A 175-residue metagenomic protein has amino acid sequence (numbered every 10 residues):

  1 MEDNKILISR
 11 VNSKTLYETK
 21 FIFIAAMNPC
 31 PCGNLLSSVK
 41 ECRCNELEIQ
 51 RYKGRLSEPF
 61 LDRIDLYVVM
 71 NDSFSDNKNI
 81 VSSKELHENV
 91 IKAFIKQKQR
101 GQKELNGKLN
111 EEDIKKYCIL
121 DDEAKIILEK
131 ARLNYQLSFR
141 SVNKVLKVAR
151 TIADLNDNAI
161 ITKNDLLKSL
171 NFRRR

Functional and structural regions predicted by a protein language model:
M1-R175: Basic, amphipathic alpha-helical bundle interface domains used for macromolecular binding and assembly
